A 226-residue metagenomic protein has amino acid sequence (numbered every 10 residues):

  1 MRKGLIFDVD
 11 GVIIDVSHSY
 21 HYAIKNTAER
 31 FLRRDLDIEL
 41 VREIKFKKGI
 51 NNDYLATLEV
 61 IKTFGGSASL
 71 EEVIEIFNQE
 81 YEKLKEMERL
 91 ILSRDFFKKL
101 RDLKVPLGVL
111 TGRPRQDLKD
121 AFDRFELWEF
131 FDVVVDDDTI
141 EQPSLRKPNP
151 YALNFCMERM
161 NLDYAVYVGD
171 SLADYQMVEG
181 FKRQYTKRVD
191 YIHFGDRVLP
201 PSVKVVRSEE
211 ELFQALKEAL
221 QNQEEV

Functional and structural regions predicted by a protein language model:
R2, F131, R188-V189: Core-facing hydrophobic residues within beta-strands of well-ordered domains
K3-V9, I13-F96: N-terminal helical cap/lid subdomain that shapes the substrate entry/recognition surface in HAD-like hydrolases
I6, E82-V109, R113-K119, P150: Short, acidic loop-to-helix structural element flanking the phosphoryl-transfer center in phosphate-processing enzymes
S19, D95, R113-P114, P148 (+2 more regions): Short beta->alpha linker loops
G108, P114-V166, L172-R183: Substrate-recognition "cap/lid" segment bordering the active-site pocket of phosphatases
L127-T139, V198-E218: Structural recognition of alpha->loop->beta junctions
M160-Y164, L216-E224: Short, hydrophobic alpha-helical segments
Y167-R207: Acidic, Mg2+-coordinating phosphoryl-transfer loop and its flanking beta/alpha structural elements, shared across
